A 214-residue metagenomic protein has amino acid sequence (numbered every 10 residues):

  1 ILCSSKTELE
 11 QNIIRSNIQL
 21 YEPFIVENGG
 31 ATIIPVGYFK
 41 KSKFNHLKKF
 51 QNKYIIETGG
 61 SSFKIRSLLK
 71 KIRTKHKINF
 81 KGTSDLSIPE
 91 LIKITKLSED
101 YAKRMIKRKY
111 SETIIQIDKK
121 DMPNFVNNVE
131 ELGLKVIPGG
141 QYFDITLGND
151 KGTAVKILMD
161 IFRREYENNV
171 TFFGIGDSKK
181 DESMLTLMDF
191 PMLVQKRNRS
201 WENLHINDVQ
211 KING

Functional and structural regions predicted by a protein language model:
I1-T83: Active-site phosphate-binding/coordination module
S4-S5, V155, N168-N213: Acidic, Mg2+-coordinating phosphoryl-transfer loop and its flanking beta/alpha structural elements, shared across
Q11, M122, R199-E202: Short, charged/polar "capping" segments at the starts of alpha-helices and the immediately preceding loops
I18-L20, E27-N28, L132, L187-D189 (+1 more regions): Short, structured coil segments at secondary-structure junctions
I18-Y21, K41-F44, E99, D118 (+2 more regions): Short, hinge-like loop/turn segments at secondary-structure boundaries
L20-E27, D100-Y101, P191-K196: Short hydrophobic/aromatic-enriched beta-strand-loop microsegments
I72-F173, K179-K180, L187: Conserved acidic, metal-coordinating active-site core of Asp-based, Mg2+-dependent phosphoryl-transfer enzymes
N79-G82, Q210-G214: Short acidic-hydrophobic, aromatic-tinged amphipathic segments that line or gate anion-handling sites
